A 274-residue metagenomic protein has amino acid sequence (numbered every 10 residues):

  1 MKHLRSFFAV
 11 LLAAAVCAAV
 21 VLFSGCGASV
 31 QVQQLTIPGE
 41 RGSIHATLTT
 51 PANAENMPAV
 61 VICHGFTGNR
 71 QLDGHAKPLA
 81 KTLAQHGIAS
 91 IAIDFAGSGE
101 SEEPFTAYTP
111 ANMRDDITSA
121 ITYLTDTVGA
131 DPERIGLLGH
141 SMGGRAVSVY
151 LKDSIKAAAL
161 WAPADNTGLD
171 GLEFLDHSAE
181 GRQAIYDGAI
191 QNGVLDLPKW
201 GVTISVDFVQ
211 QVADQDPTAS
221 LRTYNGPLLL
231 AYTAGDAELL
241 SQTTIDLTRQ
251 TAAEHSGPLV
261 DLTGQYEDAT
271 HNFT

Functional and structural regions predicted by a protein language model:
A28-E55: N-terminal cap/lid segment of alpha/beta-hydrolase-fold proteins
I44, R145, S154-T274: The alpha/beta-hydrolase serine catalytic core
M57, H64-N69: Active-site glycine-rich loops that stabilize anionic/oxyanionic intermediates across multiple enzyme folds
F66, D94-P104, A164, A269: Short beta-to-alpha linker loops that shape the active-site pocket of alpha/beta-hydrolase fold enzymes
G68-A80, F95, Q242-T243: The serine-hydrolase catalytic nucleophile loop
A80-E102: Conserved alpha/beta-hydrolase
A107-V128: Alpha/beta-hydrolase active-site loop
G129-S141: Alpha/beta-hydrolase fold nucleophile elbow
